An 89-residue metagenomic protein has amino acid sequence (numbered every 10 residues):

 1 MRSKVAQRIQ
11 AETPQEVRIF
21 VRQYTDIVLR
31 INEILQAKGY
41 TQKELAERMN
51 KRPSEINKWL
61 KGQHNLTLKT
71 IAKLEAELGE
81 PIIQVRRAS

Functional and structural regions predicted by a protein language model:
M1-E33, K38: N-terminal flexible/basic segments that precede or flank functional cores
F20, R52, S89: Conserved N-terminal glycine/acidic-rich loop preference
L29-R48, K73: Short basic helix-loop element that most often maps to the first helix and adjoining turn of HTH DNA-binding modules
K38, M49, L60, E77-L78: Core residues of bacterial helix-turn-helix
G39, V85-S89: Short, charged recognition helix plus adjacent turn of helix-turn-helix-like nucleic-acid-binding domains
Q42, P53, L68-I71: Helix-turn-helix DNA-binding elements, focusing on the entry/boundary residues of the two helices that contact DNA
M49-N65: Recognition helix of helix-turn-helix/homeodomain-like DNA-binding domains that insert into the DNA major groove
K69-Q84: DNA major-groove recognition helix of helix-turn-helix/homeodomain DNA-binding modules
